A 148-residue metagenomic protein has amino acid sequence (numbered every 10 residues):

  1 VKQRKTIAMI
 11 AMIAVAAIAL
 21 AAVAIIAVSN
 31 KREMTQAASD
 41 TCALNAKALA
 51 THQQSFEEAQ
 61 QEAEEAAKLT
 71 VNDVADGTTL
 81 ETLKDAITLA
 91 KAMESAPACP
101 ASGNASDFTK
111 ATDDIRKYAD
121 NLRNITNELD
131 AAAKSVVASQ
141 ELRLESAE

Functional and structural regions predicted by a protein language model:
K2-K5, K31, K47, K68 (+5 more regions): Context-gated lysine
K2-M9, L20-L44: C-terminal region of N-terminal signal peptides and the immediate post-cleavage residues of exported proteins
Q3-T6, D76, N104: Alpha-helix initiation/capping motif
I10-A16: Single-pass type I membrane protein transmembrane segment
M34-P100: Amphipathic, heptad-repeat alpha-helical segments
A48, H52, F56, A101-E148: C-terminal amphipathic alpha-helix
